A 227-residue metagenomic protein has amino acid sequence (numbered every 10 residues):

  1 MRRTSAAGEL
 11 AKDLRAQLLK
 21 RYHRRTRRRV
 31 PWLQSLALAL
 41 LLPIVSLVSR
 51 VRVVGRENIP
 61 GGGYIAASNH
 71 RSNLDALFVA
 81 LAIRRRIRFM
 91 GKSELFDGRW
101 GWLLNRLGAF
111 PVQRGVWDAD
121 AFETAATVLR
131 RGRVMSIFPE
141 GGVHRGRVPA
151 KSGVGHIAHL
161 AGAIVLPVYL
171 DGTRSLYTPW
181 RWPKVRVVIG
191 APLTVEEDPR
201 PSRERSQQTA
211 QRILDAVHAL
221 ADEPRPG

Functional and structural regions predicted by a protein language model:
R2-L33, D120-G227: Non-catalytic C-terminal accessory region of glycerolipid acyltransferases and related lyso-lipid remodeling enzymes
L33-Q34, L38-H70: Helix-to-loop junction immediately C-terminal to a conserved catalytic motif
L40-L41, R106-P111, F138-G142: Short, basic, glycine/proline-bearing loop/turn elements
L42, L77, G155-H156: Active-site phosphate/pyrophosphate- and oxyanion-stabilizing loops and adjacent acidic/basic residues in soluble
I44-S46, A82, L104, V128 (+1 more regions): A generic structural signal for well-ordered alpha-helical segments
V48-R52, V116-F122: Glycine-rich, highly charged phosphate/nucleotide-binding loops
V53, F89, A109-P111, V165-P167 (+1 more regions): Conserved beta-strand scaffold positions in the cores of enzyme catalytic domains, especially in NTP/NDP-utilizing
N58-V116, T124: Catalytic core of membrane glycerolipid acyltransferases/transacylases, capturing the structured, soluble-facing
